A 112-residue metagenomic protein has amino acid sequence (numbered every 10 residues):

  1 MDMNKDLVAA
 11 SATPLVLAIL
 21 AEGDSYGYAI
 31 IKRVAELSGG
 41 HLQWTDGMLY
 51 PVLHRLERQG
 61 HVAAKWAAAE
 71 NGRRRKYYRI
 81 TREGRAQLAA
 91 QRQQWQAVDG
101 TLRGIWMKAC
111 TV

Functional and structural regions predicted by a protein language model:
N4, A67-A68: Short, solvent-exposed loop/turn elements at beta->coil junctions and helix N-caps that rim active or binding pockets
N4-M48: N-terminal helix-turn-helix DNA-binding core of bacterial DNA-binding proteins
L49-L56: Basic amphipathic alpha-helical segments that dock to polyanions
G60: Glycine-centered, phosphate/nucleic-acid-interacting loop/turn motifs that mediate DNA/RNA or nucleotide
A64: Short beta-strand "wing" residues that participate in macromolecule-binding interfaces
E70-R92: Basic, amphipathic "hinge/linker" alpha-helix immediately C-terminal to the N-terminal HTH DNA-binding motif
A86-V112: Amphipathic alpha-helical dimerization/coiled-coil segments that flank or bridge DNA-binding/regulatory modules
